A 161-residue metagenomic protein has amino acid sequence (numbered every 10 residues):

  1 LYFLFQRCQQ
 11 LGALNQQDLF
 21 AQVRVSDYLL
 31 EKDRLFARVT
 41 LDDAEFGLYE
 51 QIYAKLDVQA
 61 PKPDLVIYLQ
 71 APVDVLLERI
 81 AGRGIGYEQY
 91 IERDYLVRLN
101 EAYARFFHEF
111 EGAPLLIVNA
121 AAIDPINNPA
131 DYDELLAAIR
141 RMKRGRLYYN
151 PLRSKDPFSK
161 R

Functional and structural regions predicted by a protein language model:
L1-Q51: ATP-dependent small-molecule kinase phosphotransfer cores that center on conserved nucleotide phosphate-binding segments
L4, G12, F36-A37, E92 (+2 more regions): Generic, ordered loop/turn and secondary-structure boundary motif
C8-Q9, A54, H108, I123: Residue-level marker of positions within ordered structural domains that often coincide with functionally constrained
A13-L19, D57-K62, F110: Conserved catalytic network of the ASCE P-loop NTPase/AAA+ motor domain
S26, L65-I67, L116-V118: Hydrophobic/aromatic beta-strand patches that form the interior of the parallel beta-sheet core in alpha/beta enzyme
L29-E31, A71-D74, A120-P125: Short, internal active-site loops enriched in acidic
D33-A104: A glycine- and Lys/Arg-enriched "phosphate-lid" helix/loop adjacent to the NTP-binding pocket of small-molecule kinases
A81-Y87, Y95-R161: NTP-dependent small-molecule kinase module
